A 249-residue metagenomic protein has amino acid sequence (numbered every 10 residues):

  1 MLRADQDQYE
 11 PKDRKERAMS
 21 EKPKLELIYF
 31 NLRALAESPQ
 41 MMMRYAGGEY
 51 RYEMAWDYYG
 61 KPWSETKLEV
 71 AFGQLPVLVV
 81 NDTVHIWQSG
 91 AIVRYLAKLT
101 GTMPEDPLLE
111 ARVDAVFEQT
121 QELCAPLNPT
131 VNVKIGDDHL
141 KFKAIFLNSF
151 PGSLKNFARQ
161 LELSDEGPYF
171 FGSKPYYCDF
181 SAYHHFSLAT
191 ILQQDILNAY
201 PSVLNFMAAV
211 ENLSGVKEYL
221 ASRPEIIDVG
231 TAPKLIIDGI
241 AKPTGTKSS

Functional and structural regions predicted by a protein language model:
R3, Y9-A144, N148, I237 (+1 more regions): GST-like domain detector, emphasizing the conserved glutathione-binding G-site in the N-terminal thioredoxin-like
F30, Y177, R223-I226: Short, solvent-exposed turn/loop segments enriched in Gly/Ser/Thr/Pro and often Arg
M54, A221-P224: Acidic carboxylate-rich catalytic motifs and surrounding loops in phosphoryl-/glycosyl-chemistry enzymes
E65, L197, T231-P233: A generic membrane alpha-helix/interface feature
L108, R112-Y219: GST-like fold's C-terminal all-alpha helical module
R223-S249: Acidic/histidine-enriched, glycine/proline-rich intrinsically disordered or flexible terminal extensions
